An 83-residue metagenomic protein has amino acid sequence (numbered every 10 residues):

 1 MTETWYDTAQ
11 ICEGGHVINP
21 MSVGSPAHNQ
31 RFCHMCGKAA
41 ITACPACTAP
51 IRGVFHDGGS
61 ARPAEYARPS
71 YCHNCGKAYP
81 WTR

Functional and structural regions predicted by a protein language model:
W5-P20, H28, N74, A78: Clustered cysteine/histidine zinc-coordinating segments, centered on FYVE zinc fingers that bind PI3P and target
W5-T8, N29, G37-A40, E65-R68: Short metal-coordination and nucleic-acid-contact micro-motifs, chiefly zinc-binding Cys/His arrays
I11-S25, C47-H56: Short Cys/His-rich zinc-binding micro-motifs
C12, C33, C44-C47, C72-C75: Short cysteine-rich clusters marking metal-coordination/redox-active sites
I18-S22, A39-A43, G53-V54, A78-T82: Short, non-ligating residues that shape and space the ligands of small metal-coordination modules and catalytic
V23-R31, F55-S70: Short linker/helix segments within small regulatory modules
A67-W81: Short, compact, well-ordered microdomains
